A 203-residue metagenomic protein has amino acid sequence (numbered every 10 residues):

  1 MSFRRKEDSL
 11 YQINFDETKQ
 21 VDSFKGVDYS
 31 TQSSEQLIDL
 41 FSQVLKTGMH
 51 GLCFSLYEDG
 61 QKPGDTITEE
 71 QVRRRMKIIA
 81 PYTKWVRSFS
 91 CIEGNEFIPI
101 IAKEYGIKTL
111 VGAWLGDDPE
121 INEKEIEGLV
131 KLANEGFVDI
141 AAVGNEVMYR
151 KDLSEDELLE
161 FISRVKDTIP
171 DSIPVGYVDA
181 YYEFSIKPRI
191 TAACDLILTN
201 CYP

Functional and structural regions predicted by a protein language model:
S2-I78: N-terminal carbohydrate-binding accessory modules
S34-D39, E93-F97, I121-V130, D179-A192: Alpha-helical scaffolding within the catalytic cores of extracellular/periplasmic polymer-degrading hydrolases
M49-K124: N-terminal carbohydrate-binding/catalytic regions of secreted carbohydrate-active enzymes
Y57-Q61, V147-M148, P203: A short, flexible beta-alpha/helix-coil linker loop
C91, F97-G176: Substrate-binding cleft of extracellular glycoside hydrolase catalytic domains
V138-D139, N145, D179-P203: Aromatic- and acid-rich polysaccharide-binding/catalytic face of secreted or lumenal carbohydrate-active enzymes
